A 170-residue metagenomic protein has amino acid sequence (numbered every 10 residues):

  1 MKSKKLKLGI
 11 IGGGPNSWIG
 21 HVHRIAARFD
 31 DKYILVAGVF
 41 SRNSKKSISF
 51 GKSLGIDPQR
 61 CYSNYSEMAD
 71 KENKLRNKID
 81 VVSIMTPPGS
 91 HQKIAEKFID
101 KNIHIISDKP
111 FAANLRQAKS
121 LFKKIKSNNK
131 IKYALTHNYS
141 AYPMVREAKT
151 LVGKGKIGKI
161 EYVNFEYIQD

Functional and structural regions predicted by a protein language model:
M1-I56: N-terminal Rossmann-like dinucleotide-binding module
P15-N16, R42, S90, A113 (+1 more regions): Glycine-/small-residue-rich active-site loops that bind phosphorylated ligands and cofactors
I34-L35, I105, Y133: Hydrophobic beta-strand scaffold residues
V36, Q59, D80, E161: Conserved acidic residues
S49-D57, S120-S127: Short, conserved SAM-binding/catalytic segment of Class I S-adenosyl-L-methionine-dependent methyltransferases
R60-K124: Beta-loop-alpha module in the N-terminal Rossmann-like domain of NAD(P)-dependent dehydrogenases, especially those
A112-D170: A contiguous active-site-proximal alpha/beta segment in oxidoreductase catalytic domains
